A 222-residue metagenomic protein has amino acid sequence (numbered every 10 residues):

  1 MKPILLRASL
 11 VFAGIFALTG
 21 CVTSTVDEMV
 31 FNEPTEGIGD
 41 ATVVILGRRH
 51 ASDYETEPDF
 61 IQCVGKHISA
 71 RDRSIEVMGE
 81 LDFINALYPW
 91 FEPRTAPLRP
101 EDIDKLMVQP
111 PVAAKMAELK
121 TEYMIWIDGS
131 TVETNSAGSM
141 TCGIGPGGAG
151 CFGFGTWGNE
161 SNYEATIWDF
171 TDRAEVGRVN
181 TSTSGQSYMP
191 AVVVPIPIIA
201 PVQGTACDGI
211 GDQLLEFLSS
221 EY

Functional and structural regions predicted by a protein language model:
M1-C21: Sec-dependent bacterial lipoprotein signal peptides
C21-D104, A117, L218-Y222: A structural "domain/chain start" motif
V22, V64, T141-G143, G150-F152 (+1 more regions): Sequence contexts marking disulfide-bonded cysteines in secreted/extracellular proteins
H50-D53, F83-N85, S130-N135, T183-Q186: Solvent-exposed loop/turn segments at secondary-structure junctions within structured extracellular/periplasmic domains
E57, I61, G65, Q109-A113 (+3 more regions): Extracytoplasmic/secreted envelope proteins and their assembly/folding machinery, especially bacterial periplasmic
P89-E92, M140, T181-S187: Extracellular/periplasm-exposed beta-strand and loop segments of Gram-negative cell-envelope proteins, dominated by
P97-T171: Surface-exposed short loop/turn segments
P146-F217: Short secondary-structure boundary motifs at beta->alpha junctions and helix caps
